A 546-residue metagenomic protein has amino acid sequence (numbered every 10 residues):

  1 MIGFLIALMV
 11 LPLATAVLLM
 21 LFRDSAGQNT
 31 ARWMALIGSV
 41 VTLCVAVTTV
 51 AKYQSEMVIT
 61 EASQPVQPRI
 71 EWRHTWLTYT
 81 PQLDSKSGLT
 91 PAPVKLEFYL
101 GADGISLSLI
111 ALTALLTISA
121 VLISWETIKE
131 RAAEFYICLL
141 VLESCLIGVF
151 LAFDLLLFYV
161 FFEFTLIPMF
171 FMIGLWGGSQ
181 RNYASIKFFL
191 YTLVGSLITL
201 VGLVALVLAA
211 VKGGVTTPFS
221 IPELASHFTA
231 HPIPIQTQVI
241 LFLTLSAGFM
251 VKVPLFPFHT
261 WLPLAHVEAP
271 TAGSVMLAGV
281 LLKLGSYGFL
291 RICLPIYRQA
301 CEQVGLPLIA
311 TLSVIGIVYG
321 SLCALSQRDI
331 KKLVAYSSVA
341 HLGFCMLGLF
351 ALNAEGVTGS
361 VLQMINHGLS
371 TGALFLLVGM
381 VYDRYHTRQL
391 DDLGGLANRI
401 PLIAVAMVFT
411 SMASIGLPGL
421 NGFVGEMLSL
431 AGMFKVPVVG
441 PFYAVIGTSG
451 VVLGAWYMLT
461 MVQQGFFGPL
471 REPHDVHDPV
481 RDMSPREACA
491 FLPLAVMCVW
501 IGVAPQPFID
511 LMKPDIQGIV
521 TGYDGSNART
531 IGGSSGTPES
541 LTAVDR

Functional and structural regions predicted by a protein language model:
M1-F4, L21-L122, E126-I137, T216-P218 (+1 more regions): Transmembrane helix-loop-helix hairpins at membrane boundaries of multipass inner-membrane proteins
M1-L11, A102-T113, L156-P168, Q238-V251 (+2 more regions): Structural signature of hydrophobic alpha-helical transmembrane segments
F4-F22, L36-T49, I110-S124, L142-S144 (+6 more regions): Central hydrophobic cores of alpha-helical transmembrane segments in multi-pass inner-membrane proteins across all
A16-L21, I118-L122, L146-G148, F171-M172 (+6 more regions): Alpha-helical transmembrane segments of multipass membrane proteins
A16-Q28, T117-K129, F171-Q180, V253-V267 (+1 more regions): C-terminal ends of transmembrane helices
A26-A31, C138-V141, C145-I233, T237 (+2 more regions): Alpha-helical multi-pass transmembrane bundles of energy-transducing inner-membrane proteins
A51-E97, L197-H259, F289-L308, G356 (+4 more regions): Juxtamembrane/interfacial segments at transmembrane-helix boundaries in multi-pass membrane proteins
F256, T371-L374, A444-P479: Predominantly late transmembrane helices and immediately cytosolic-facing juxtamembrane segments
